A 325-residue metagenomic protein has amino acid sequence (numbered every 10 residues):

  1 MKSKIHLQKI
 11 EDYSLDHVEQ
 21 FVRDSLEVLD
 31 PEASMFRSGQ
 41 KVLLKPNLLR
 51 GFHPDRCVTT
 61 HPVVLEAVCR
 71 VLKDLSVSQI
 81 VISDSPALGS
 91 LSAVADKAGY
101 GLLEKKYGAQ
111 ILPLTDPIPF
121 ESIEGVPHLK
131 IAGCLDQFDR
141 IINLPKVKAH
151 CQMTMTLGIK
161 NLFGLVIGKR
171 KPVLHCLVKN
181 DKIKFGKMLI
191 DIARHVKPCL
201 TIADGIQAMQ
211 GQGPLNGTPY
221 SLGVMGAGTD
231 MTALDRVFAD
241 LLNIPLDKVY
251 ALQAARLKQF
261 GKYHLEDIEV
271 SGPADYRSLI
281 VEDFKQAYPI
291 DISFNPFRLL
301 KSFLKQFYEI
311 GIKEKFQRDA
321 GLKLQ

Functional and structural regions predicted by a protein language model:
M1-Q325: N-terminal and secondary-structure boundary signal
